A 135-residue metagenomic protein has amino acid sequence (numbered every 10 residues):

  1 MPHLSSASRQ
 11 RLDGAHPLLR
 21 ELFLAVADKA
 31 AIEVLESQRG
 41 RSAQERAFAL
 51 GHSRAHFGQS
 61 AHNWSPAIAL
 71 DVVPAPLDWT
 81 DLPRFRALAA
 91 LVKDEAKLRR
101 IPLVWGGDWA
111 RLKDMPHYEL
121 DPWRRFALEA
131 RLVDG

Functional and structural regions predicted by a protein language model:
M1-E33: Active-site acidic/histidine clusters and adjacent loop/turn architecture that either coordinate catalytic ions
H3-A7, S53, V73: Generic alpha-helix detector with strongest preference for long hydrophobic helices that associate with membranes
S8-L12, A43-G51, K93: Short linear motifs at secondary-structure transitions and domain/linker junctions
A15-P17, G51-A55, R100: Short amphipathic alpha-helical surface micro-motifs
P17, E21, S42, A87: Short, well-structured alpha-helical interface segments that form or flank functional binding sites
F23-H52, L98, V104-G106: Extended, low-complexity, intrinsically disordered C-terminal regulatory tails of eukaryotic serine/threonine kinases
A55-G135: Catalytic cores and adjacent binding grooves of peptidoglycan-active enzymes
